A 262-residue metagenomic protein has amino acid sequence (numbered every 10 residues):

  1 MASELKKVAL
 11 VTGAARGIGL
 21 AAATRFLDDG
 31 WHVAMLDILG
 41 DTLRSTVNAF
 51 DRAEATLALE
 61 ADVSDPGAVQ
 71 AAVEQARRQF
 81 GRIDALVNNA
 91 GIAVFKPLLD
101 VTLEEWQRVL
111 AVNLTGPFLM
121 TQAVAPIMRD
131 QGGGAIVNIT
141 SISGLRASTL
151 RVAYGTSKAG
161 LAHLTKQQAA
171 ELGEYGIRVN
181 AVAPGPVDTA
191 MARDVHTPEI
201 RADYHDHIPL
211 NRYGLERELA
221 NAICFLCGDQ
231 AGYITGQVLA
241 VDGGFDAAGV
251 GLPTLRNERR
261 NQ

Functional and structural regions predicted by a protein language model:
D29-S45: Conserved glycine-rich Rossmann-like NAD(P)H-binding loop of the short-chain dehydrogenase/reductase
V87, G173, R178, I234-G236: Short, small/polar-rich loop/turn modules that mediate ligand/substrate recognition or access, typified
P97-L98, E105-L110, Y204: Substrate-binding pocket helix/loop in short-chain dehydrogenase/reductase
T121, S157, T165: Active-site helix of classical SDR
P126, A170-E171, G232: Alpha-helical segment proximal to the catalytic Tyr-Lys
S141: Residue(s) in the substrate-gating loop at a strand-loop-helix junction that position the organic substrate next
A181, A202-I234, V241-G243: C-terminal helical subdomain
